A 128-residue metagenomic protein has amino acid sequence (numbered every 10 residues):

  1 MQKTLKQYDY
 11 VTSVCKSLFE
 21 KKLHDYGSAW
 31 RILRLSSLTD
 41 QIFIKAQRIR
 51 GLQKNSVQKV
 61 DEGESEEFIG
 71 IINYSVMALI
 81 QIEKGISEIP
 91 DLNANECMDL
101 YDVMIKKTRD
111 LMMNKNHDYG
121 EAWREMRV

Functional and structural regions predicted by a protein language model:
M1-V128: Intrinsically disordered, low-complexity regulatory regions that flank transcription factor DNA-binding cores
